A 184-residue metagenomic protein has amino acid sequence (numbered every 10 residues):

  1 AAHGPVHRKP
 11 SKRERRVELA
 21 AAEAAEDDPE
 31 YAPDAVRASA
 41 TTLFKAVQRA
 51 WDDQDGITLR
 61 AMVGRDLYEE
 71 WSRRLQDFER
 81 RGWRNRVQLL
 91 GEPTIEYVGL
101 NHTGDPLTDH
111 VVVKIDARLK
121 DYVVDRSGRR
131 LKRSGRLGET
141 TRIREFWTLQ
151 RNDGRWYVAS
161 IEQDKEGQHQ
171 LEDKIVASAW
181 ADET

Functional and structural regions predicted by a protein language model:
A2-V17, H110-V112, V123-V124, R130-T184: Short beta-strand edge/turn micro-motifs at domain boundaries
V6-E96, T184: Core segments of small alpha/beta cavity-forming domains
F44, W51, L75, E79-G82 (+3 more regions): Conserved NTP-handling cores and scaffolds of large molecular machines
E70, V98, T103, D121 (+2 more regions): Residues in flexible loops and secondary-structure boundaries
S72-E79, G99-L107, V176-W180: Short, charged low-complexity intrinsically disordered segments located at boundaries of structured domains
W83-S127, G135: Surface-exposed, charged secondary-structure patches
